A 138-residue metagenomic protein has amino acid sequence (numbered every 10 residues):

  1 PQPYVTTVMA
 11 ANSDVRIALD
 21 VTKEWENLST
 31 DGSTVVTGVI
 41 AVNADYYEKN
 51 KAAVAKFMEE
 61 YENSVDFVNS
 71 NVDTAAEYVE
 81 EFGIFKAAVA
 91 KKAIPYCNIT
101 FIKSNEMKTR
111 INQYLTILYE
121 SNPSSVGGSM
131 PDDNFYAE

Functional and structural regions predicted by a protein language model:
P1-P3, A18, P95, P123 (+2 more regions): Proline-rich intrinsically disordered, low-complexity coils
P1-Y78: Pocket-lining segment of extracytoplasmic ligand-binding domains
D14, A88, N105, S124-D132: A local structural motif
G32-T34, K91, G127-S129: A generic structural signal for short, solvent-exposed coil/turn residues that cap or connect secondary-structure
S33-V36, K103, Y136: Generic alpha-helical propensity signal that fires on short helical segments and nearby coil/disordered stretches
V42, E48-K49, Y96, F101 (+3 more regions): Generic structural "secondary-structure junction" signal
Y47-S121: Secondary-structure end/capping motifs
N112-E138: Conserved C-terminal helix/tail region of periplasmic/extracytoplasmic solute-binding proteins
